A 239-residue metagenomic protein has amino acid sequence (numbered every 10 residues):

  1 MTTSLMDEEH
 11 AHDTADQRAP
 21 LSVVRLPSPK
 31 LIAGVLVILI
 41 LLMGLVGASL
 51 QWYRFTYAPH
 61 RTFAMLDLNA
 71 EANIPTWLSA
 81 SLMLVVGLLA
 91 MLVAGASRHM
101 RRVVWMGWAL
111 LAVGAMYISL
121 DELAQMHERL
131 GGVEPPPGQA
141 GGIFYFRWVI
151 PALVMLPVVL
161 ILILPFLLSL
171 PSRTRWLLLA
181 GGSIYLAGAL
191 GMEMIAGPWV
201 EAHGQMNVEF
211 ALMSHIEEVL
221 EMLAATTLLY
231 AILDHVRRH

Functional and structural regions predicted by a protein language model:
M1-P20: Short, intrinsically disordered terminal tails adjacent to the first/last structured region
D7, P75-L92, I150-L162, V219-V236: Hydrophobic cores of alpha-helical transmembrane segments in multi-pass inner/ER membrane proteins, independent
V37-A58: Alpha-helical transmembrane segments of multi-pass membrane proteins
W52-Y57, M126-P137, I195-E217: Interfacial helix-loop-helix junctions of multi-pass membrane proteins
A64-L78, P136-I150, N207-M222: Short aromatic-rich membrane-water interface segments that cap or initiate transmembrane helices in multi-pass membrane
G95-W105, P165-L177: Membrane-interface helix-boundary motifs at transmembrane edges
G107-A115, R173-G197: Alpha-helical transmembrane segments of multi-pass integral membrane proteins
I118-I161: Membrane-proximal helix-loop-helix units in multi-pass membrane proteins
